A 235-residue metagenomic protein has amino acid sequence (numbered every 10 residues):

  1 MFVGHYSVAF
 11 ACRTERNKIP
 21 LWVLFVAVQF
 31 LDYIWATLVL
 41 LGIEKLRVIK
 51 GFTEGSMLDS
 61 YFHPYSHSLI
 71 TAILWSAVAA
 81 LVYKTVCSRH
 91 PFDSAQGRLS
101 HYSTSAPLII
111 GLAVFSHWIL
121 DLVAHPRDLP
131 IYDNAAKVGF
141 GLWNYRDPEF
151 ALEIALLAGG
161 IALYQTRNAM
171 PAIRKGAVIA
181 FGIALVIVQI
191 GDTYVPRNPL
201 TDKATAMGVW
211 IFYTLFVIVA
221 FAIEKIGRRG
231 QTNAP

Functional and structural regions predicted by a protein language model:
M1-P235: N-terminal membrane-targeting hydrophobic helices
